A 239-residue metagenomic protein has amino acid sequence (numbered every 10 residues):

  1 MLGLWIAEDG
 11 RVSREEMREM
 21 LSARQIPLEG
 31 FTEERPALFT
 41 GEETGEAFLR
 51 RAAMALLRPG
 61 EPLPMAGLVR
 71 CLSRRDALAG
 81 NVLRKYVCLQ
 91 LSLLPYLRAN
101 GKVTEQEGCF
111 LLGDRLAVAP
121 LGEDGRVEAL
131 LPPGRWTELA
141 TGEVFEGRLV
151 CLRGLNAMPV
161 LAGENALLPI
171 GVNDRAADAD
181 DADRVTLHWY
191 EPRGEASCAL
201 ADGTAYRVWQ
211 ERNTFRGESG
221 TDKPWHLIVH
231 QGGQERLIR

Functional and structural regions predicted by a protein language model:
M1-G147: Catalytic-domain carbohydrate-binding cleft regions of carbohydrate-active enzymes
Q25, Q90, Q106, M158 (+2 more regions): Residue-identity detector for glutamine
T40, R58, N156, A162-A166: Conserved beta-strand segments of the P-loop GTPase G domain that flank and frequently precede/overlap
R50, L112-L116, R153-L155, N165 (+2 more regions): Short, solvent-exposed coil/turn segments at beta-strand boundaries
A79, V103, A129, C151-R153 (+2 more regions): Short linear sequence motifs
R126-V127, F145-R153, D178, P224-H226: A short local loop/turn or secondary-structure capping micro-motif enriched for an aromatic residue
T137-N156, R236-R239: Solvent-exposed beta-strand/loop surfaces of large extracellular or lumenal domains
V160-R239: Accessory, solvent-exposed terminal regions and/or long lumenal/extracellular loops of proteins
